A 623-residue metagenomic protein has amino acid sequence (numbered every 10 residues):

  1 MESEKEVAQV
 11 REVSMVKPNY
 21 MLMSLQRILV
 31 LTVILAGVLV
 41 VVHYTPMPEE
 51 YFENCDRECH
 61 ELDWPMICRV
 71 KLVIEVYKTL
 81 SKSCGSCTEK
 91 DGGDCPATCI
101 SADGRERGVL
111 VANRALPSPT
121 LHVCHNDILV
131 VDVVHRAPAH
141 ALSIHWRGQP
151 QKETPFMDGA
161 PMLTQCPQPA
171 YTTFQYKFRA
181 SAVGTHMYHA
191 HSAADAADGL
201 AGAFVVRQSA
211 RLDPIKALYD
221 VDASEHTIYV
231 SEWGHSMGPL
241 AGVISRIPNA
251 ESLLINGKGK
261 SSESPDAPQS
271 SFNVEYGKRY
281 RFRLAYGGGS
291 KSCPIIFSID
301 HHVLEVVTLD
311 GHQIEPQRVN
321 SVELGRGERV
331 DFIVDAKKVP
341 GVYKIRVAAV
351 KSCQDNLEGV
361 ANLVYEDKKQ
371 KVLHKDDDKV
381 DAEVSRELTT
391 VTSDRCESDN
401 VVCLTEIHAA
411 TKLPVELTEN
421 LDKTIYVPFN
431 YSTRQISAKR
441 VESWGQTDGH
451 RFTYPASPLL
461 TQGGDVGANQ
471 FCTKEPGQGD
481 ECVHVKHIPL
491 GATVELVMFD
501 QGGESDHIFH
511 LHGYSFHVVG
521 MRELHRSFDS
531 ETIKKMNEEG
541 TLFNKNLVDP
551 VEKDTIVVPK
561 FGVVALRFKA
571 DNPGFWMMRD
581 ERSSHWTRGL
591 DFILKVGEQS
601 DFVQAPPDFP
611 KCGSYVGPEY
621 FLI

Functional and structural regions predicted by a protein language model:
E2-K82, A193-P239, I314-E495, F499-D506 (+4 more regions): Extended terminal and domain-junction accessory segments
T45-C124, L129-D132, A137, L142: Signal-peptide-cleavage-adjacent N-terminal segments of secreted and extracellular proteins
T88-D91, I100, A112, D220-S290 (+2 more regions): Acidic-aromatic/histidine active-site loop/patch
T98-H125, G259-N273, T461-T493: N-terminal edge beta-strand
V109-L121, K152-H186, H191, I215 (+1 more regions): Aromatic/His-enriched, Gly/Pro-containing loop or helix-boundary segments that lie immediately adjacent to catalytic
V133-A137, L284-G288, V497-G502: Asparagine-centered strand-capping/turn motif at beta-strand->loop junctions
T154-T173, L304-I333, G477-C482, V548-A565: A cross-kingdom feature marking solvent-exposed beta-strand/loop segments within repeated, beta-rich binding/scaffold
L304-V306, G311, N469, H484-V485 (+1 more regions): Intrinsic, low-complexity N-terminal interaction/targeting segments
